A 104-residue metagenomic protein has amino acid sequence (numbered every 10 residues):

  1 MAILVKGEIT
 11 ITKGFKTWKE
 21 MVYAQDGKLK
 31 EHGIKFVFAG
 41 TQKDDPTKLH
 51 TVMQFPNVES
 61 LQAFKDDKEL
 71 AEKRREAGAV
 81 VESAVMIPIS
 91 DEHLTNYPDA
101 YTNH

Functional and structural regions predicted by a protein language model:
M1-A71, V80-H104: Short S/T/G/P-rich N-terminal loop/turn motif that feeds into the first structured element of a domain
E76: Short, aromatic/basic amphipathic alpha-helical patches
